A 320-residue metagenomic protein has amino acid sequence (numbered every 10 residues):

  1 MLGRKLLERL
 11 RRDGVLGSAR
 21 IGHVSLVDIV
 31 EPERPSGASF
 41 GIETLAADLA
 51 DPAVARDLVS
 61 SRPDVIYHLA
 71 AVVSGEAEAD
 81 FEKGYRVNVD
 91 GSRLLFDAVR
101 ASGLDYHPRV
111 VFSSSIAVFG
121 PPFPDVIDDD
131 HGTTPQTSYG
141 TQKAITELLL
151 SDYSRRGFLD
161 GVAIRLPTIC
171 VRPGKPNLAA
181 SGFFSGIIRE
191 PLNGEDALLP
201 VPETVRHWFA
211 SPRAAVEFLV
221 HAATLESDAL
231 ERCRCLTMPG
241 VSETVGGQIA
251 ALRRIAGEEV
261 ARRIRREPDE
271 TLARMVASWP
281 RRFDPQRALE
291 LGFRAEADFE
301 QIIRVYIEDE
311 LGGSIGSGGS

Functional and structural regions predicted by a protein language model:
M1-V65: N-terminal Rossmann/SDR dinucleotide-binding element
L49-V87: NAD(P)H-binding glycine-rich loop region in Rossmannoid oxidoreductase-like domains and their noncatalytic homologs
R93-Q136: Conserved Rossmann-fold NAD(P)-dependent oxidoreductase catalytic core, especially the SDR/UDP-sugar
P121-F123, Q136-V162: Active-site Tyr-X1-5-Lys
S151-H207, P212-V216: NAD(P)-dependent short-chain dehydrogenase/reductase
K175-A180, E203-E217, R232-L252, V305: Substrate-binding strand-loop-helix patch in Rossmann-like NAD(P)-dependent oxidoreductase/epimerase domains
P191, F218, A222-V276, G316: Mid/C-terminal beta-alpha module of Rossmann-like enzyme folds, strongest in SDR-family dehydrogenases/epimerases
R266-P268, P280-E290, A297-S320: Amphipathic terminal alpha-helices
